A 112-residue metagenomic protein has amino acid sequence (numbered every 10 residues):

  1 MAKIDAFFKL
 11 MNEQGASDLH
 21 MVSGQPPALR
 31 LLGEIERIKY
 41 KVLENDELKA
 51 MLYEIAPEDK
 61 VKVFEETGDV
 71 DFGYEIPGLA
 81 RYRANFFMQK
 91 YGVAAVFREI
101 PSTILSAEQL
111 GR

Functional and structural regions predicted by a protein language model:
M1-R112: N-terminal "pre-motor" subdomain/linker immediately upstream of P-loop NTPase catalytic cores
